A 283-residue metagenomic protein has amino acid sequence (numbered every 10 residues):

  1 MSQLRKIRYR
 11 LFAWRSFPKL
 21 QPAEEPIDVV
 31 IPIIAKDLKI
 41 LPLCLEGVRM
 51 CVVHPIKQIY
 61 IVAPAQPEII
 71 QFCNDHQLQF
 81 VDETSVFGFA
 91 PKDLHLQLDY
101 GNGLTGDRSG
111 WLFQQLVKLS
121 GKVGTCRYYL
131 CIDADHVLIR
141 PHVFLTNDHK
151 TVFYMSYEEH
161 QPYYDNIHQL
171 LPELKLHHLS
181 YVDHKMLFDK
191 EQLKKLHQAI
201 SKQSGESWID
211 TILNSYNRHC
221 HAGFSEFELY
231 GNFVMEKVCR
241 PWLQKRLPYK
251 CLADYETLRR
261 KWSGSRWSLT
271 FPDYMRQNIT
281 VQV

Functional and structural regions predicted by a protein language model:
M1-L43: N-proximal low-complexity "stem/linker" segments adjacent to membrane-targeting elements
E46-I56: Short, acidic, metal-binding catalytic loop of nucleotide-sugar glycosyltransferases
P55-Q66, V81-S85: Short beta-strand/loop segment that forms part of the nucleotide-sugar
I69-S120: Active-site-proximal specificity loops/subdomain of glycosyltransferases
Y129: Short aromatic/hydrophobic "clamp" motif used to bind/position activated sugar donors
D133-V137: The conserved acidic donor/metal-binding loop of glycosyltransferases
L138-L171: Conserved donor-nucleotide/metal-binding helix-loop-beta segment in metal-dependent transferases, i.e., the alpha-helix
Y181-R266: Catalytic core and acceptor-binding pocket of nucleotide-sugar-dependent glycosyltransferases
